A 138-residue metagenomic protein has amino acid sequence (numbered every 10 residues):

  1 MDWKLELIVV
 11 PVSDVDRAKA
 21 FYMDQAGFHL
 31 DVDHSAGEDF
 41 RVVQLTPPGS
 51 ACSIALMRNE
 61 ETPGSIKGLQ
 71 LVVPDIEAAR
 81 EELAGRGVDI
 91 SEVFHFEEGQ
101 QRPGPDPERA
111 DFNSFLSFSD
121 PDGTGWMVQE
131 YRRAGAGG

Functional and structural regions predicted by a protein language model:
D2-K4, E61-I66, R109-A110: Short glycine-enriched loop/turn motifs at secondary-structure junctions
D2-W3, V9-C52, E60, A78 (+1 more regions): Core segments of cupin and vicinal oxygen chelate
L7, H34, R41, L71 (+1 more regions): Vicinal oxygen chelate
D14, D75, D120: Acidic di-acidic motifs
H29, S65-G68, G137-G138: A short, polar/proline- and glycine-enriched secondary-structure boundary/capping micro-motif
A51-S53, G64, A79, W126 (+1 more regions): Residue-level signal for secondary-structure boundary sites
N59-A79: Helix-adjacent hinge/juxtasegments
